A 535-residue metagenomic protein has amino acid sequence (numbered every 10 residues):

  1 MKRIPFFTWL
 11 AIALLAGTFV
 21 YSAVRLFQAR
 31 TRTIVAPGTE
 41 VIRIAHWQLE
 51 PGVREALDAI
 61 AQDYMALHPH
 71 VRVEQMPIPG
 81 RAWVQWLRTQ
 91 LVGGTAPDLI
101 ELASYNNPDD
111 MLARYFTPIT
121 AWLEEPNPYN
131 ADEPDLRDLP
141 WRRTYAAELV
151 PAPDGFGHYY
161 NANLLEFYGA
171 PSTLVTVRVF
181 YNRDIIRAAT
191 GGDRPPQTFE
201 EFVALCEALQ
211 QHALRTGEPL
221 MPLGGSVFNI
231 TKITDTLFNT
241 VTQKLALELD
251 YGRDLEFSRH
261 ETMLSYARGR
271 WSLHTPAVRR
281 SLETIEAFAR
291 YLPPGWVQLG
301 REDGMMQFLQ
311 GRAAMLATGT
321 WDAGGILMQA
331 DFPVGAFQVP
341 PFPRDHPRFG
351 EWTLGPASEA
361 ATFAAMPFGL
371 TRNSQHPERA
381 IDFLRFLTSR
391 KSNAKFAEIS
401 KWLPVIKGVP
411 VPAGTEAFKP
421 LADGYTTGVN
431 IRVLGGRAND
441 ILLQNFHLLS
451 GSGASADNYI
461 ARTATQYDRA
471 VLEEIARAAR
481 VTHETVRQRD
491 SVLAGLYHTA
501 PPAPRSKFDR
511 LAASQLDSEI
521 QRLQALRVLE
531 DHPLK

Functional and structural regions predicted by a protein language model:
K2-S22, G424-K535: Conserved C-terminal helix/tail region of periplasmic/extracytoplasmic solute-binding proteins
P37-P51, V71-M76, L99, Y168 (+1 more regions): Short, well-ordered beta-strand elements
E50-H70, F180, D184: Short, polar/charged alpha-helical segment
R72, A188-A189, D303, M328-W402: Extracytoplasmic/periplasmic substrate-recognition and gating elements
P77-W86, F199-E201, W296-Q310: Short helix-initiation/N-cap motifs at beta->coil->alpha
N107-T176, P347, T353: Hinge/lid segment of periplasmic solute-binding proteins
V203-C206, E248-Q298: Glycine-centered hinge/linker elements that transmit conformational signals in sensory and ligand-binding systems
Q211-L214, L273-D345, R379-T388, A394-K395: Ligand-binding pocket segment of bilobal, Venus flytrap-like solute-binding proteins
